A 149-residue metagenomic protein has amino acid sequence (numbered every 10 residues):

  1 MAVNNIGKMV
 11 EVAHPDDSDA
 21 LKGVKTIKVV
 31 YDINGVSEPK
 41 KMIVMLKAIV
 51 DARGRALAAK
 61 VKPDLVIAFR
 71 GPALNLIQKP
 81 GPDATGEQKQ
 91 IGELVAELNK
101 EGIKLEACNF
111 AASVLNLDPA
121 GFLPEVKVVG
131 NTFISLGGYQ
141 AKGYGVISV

Functional and structural regions predicted by a protein language model:
V3-G7, Q78-V149: A cross-taxonomic marker for long C-terminal extensions/tails that follow the last structured domain
N5-A13, D17-G23, G54: Acidic, glycine/proline-rich low-complexity segments that act as flexible tails and inter-domain linkers
K22-E38, L76-Q78: Acidic/histidine-rich, surface-exposed loop or edge segments in extracytoplasmic proteins
I27-V29, P63-L65, E101, P124: Envelope-exposed proteins and targeting segments
I33-N34, A68-P72, C108-A111, V149: Active-site-proximal beta-strand/loop segments in catalytic clefts of secreted hydrolases
V36-K47, T85, K89: Soluble non-cytosolic domains of exported or imported proteins
M42-A58: Histidine-anchored nucleotide/phosphate-binding helix
K62-I77: Acidic helix-start/capping segments at beta-turn-to-alpha-helix junctions
